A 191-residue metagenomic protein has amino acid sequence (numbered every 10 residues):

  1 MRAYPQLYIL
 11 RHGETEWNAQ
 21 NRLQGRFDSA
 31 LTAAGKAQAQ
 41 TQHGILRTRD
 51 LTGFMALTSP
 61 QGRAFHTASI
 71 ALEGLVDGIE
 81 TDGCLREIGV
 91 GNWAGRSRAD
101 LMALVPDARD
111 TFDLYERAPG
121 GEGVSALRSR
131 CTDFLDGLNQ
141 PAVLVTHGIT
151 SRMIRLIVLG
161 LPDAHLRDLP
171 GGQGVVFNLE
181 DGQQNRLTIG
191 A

Functional and structural regions predicted by a protein language model:
P5-L75, L104, E122: Active-site-proximal alpha-helix that buttresses catalytic centers in soluble enzyme cores
Q6-L10, P141-T146: Beta-strand elements within well-structured catalytic alpha/beta cores of enzymes that handle phosphate/sulfate esters
G13, S59-Q61, C84, V145-I149: Short, well-ordered beta-to-alpha junction loops that form the rim of enzyme active sites and present histidine/acidic
L46, A68-L75, T132-Q140, N178-L179: Alpha-helix C-terminal capping segments
T52-P60, E80, P141-V145: Short glycine-rich phosphate-binding loop at a beta-alpha junction
A71-R130, T188: Phosphate-handling substructures
L127-G137, V143-G148: GST-like fold's C-terminal all-alpha helical module
L161-T188: Domain-level recognition of soluble alpha/beta enzyme cores, biased toward histidine phosphatases/phosphomutases
